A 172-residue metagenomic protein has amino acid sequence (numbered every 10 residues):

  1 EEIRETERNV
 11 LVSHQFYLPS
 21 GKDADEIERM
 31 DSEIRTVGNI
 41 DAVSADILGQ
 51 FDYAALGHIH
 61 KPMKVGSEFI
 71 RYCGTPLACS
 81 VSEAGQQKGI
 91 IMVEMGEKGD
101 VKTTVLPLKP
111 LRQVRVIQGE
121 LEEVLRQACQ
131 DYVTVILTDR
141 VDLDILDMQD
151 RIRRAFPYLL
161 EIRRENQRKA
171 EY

Functional and structural regions predicted by a protein language model:
E1: Active-site neighborhood of divalent metal-dependent phosphoester bond hydrolases
R4-E5, A45-Q50, R126-A128, A155-F156: Short, conserved loop/helix-junction motifs that constitute active-site signature segments in enzyme catalytic cores
E5-K22: Short acidic, glycine-rich surface-loop motifs adjacent to enzyme active sites
R8, Q87-K88, Q130-Y132: Short, surface-exposed beta-edge/turn micro-motifs
V10-H14, A55, T134: Structural motif
V12, I90-M92, V105: Conserved hydrophobic/aromatic beta-strand scaffold that supports enzyme active sites
L18-V101: Conserved beta-sheet core of the metallophosphoesterase superfamily
E94-Y172: Accessory, non-catalytic peripheral segments of nucleic-acid enzymes
